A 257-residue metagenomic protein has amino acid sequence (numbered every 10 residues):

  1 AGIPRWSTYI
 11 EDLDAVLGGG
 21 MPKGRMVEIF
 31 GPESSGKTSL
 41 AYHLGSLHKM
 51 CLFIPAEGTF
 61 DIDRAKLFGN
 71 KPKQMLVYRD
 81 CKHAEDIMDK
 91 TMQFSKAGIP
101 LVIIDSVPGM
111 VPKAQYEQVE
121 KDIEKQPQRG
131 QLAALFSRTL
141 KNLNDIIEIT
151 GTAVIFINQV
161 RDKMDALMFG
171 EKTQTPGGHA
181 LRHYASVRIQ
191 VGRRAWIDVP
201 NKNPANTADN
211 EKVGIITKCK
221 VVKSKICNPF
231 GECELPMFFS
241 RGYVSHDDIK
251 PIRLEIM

Functional and structural regions predicted by a protein language model:
A1-Q74, D89-K96: The Walker A/P-loop phosphate-binding site
W6-I10, S34-T38, A84, R129 (+2 more regions): A conditional alpha-helix N-cap/helix-loop micro-motif detector
E11, A15, H43, D63 (+7 more regions): Solvent-exposed alpha-helical segments within well-ordered globular domains of core cellular machineries
R25-F30, P72-R79, E124-Q131, K163: Short, basic, glycine/proline-bearing loop/turn elements
F60, M110-V111, K163-M164: Catalytic P-loop NTPase motifs of RecA-like helicase/translocase cores
F68-M75, Q118-R129, G170-G178: A short alpha->loop->secondary-structure connector
D80-T152: Phosphate-binding/switch loop-helix module in NTP-utilizing enzymes
R129-I249, I256: Phosphate-binding/switch region of NTP-binding enzymes
